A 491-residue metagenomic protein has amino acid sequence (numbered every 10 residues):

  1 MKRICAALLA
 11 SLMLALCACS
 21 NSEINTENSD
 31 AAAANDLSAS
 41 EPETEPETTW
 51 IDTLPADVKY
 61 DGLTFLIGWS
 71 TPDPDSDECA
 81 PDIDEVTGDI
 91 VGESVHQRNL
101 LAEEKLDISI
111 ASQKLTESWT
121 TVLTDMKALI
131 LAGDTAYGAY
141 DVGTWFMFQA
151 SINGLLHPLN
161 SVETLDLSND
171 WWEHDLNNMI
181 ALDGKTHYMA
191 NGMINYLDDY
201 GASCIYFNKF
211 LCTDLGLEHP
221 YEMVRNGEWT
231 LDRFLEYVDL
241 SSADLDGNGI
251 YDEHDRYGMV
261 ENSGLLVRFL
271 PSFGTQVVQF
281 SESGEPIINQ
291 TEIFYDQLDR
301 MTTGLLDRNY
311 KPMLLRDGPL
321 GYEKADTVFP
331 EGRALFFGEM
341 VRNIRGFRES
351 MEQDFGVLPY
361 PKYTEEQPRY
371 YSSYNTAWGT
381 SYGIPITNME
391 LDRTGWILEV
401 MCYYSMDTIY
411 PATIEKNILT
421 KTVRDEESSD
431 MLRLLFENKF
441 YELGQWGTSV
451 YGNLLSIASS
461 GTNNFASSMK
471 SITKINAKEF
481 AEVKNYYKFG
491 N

Functional and structural regions predicted by a protein language model:
A15-A18: C-terminal motif of bacterial Sec signal peptides marking the signal peptidase cleavage site
G68, D134-Y140, T144, L182-I205 (+2 more regions): Extracytoplasmic/periplasmic solute-binding protein
S76-D107: Short, polar/charged alpha-helical segment
K105-L182: Extracytoplasmic "Venus flytrap"/periplasmic binding protein-like
T164-W172, M223-N226, D252, T275-D296 (+1 more regions): Short, solvent-exposed loop/beta-turn-alpha elements that line the ligand-binding surface or hinge of extracytoplasmic
L235-L240, L270, T275-P319: Glycine-centered hinge/linker elements that transmit conformational signals in sensory and ligand-binding systems
R348-I418: Extracytoplasmic/periplasmic substrate-recognition and gating elements
N388-G395, S405-N491: Conserved C-terminal helix/tail region of periplasmic/extracytoplasmic solute-binding proteins
